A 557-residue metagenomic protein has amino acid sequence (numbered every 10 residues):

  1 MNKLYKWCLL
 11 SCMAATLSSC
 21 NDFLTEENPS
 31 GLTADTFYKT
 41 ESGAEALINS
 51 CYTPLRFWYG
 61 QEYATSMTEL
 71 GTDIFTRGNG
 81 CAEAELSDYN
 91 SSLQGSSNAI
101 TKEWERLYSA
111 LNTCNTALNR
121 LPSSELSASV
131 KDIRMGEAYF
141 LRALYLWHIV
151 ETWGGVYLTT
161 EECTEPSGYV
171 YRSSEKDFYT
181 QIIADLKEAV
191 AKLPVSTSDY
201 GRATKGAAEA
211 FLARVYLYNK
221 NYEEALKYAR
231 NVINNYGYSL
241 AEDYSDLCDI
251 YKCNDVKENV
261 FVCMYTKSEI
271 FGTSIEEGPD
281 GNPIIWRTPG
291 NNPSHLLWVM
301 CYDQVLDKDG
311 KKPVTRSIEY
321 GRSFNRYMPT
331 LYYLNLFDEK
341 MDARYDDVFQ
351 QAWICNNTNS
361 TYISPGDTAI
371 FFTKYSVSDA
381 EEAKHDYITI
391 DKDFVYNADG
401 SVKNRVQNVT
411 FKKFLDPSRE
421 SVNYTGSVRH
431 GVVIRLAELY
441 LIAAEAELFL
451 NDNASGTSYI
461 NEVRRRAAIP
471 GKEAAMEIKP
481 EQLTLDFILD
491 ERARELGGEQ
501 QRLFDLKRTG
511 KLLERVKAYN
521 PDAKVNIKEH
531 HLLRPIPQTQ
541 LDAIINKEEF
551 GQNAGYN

Functional and structural regions predicted by a protein language model:
S19-F23, Y52, A64, T76-C81 (+7 more regions): Long, intrinsically disordered, low-complexity segments
N21-N79, E209-A383: An aromatic- and glycine-enriched ligand-binding surface/loop that stacks and positions planar moieties
T40-Y59, G80-W153, Y169-K176, K187-S196 (+2 more regions): Conserved, well-structured interaction surfaces
A343-R465: C-terminal substrate/ligand-recognition segments
